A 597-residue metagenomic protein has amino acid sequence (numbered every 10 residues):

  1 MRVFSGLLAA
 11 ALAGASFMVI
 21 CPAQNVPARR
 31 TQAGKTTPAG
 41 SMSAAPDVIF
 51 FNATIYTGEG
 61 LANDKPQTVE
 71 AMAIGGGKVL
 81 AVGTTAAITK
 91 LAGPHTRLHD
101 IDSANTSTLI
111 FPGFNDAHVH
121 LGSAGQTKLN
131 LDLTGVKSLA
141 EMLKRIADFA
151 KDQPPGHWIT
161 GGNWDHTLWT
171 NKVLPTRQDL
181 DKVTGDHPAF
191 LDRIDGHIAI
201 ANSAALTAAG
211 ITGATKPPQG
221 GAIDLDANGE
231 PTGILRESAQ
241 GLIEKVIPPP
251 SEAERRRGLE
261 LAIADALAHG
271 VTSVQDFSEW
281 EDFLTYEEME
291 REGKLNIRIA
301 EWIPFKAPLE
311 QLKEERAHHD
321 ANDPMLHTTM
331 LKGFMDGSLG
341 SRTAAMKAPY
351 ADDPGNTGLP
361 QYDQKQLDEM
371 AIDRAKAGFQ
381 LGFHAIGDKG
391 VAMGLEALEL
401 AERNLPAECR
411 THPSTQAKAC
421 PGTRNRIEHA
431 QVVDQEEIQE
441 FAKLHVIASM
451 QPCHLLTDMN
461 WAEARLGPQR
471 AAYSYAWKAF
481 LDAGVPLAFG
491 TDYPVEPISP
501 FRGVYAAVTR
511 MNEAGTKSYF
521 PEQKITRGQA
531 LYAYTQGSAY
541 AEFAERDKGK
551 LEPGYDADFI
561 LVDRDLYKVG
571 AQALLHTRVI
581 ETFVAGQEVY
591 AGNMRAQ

Functional and structural regions predicted by a protein language model:
M1-G6: Positively charged n-region of N-terminal signal peptides that target proteins for export
L7-V19: Bacterial N-terminal signal peptides
V26-R30, K35-P38, M42-F51, G60-E314 (+7 more regions): Divalent metal-binding segments
M289-K294, R316-L326, F441-H445: Acidic (Asp/Glu)-rich catalytic clusters
M325-T343, H445-L456: Non-cysteine beta-strand/loop elements that form the S-adenosyl-L-methionine
I372-G382, K389-N425, H429-A430, Q435-A442 (+3 more regions): His/Asp/Glu-enriched, well-ordered alpha-helical/loop segment that forms or immediately abuts the divalent-metal
